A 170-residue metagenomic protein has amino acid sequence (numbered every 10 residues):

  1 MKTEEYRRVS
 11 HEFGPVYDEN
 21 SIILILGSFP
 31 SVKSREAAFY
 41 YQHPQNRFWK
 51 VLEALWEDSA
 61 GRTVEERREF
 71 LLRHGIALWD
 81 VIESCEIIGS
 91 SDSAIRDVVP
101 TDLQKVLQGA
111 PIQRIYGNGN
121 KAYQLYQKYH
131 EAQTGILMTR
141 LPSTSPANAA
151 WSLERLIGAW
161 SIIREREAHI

Functional and structural regions predicted by a protein language model:
M1-I22, P44, S91-Q104, Q127-I170: C-terminal capping/extension of enzyme domains
I22-S28: Short, hydrophobic/glycine-enriched beta-strand segments
S28, V81-E83, S143: Short loop/turn segments at strand-loop or loop-helix junctions that form parts of catalytic or ligand-binding pockets
F29-P30, K121, S145: Catalytic metal-binding/acid-base residues of hydrolase active sites
K33-A94: Short, surface-exposed acidic-centric catalytic microdomains
R73-K121: Internal catalytic-core helix/loop-beta-alpha segment that presents or stabilizes conserved functional determinants
A122-Y126: Short, well-ordered alpha-helical microsegments
